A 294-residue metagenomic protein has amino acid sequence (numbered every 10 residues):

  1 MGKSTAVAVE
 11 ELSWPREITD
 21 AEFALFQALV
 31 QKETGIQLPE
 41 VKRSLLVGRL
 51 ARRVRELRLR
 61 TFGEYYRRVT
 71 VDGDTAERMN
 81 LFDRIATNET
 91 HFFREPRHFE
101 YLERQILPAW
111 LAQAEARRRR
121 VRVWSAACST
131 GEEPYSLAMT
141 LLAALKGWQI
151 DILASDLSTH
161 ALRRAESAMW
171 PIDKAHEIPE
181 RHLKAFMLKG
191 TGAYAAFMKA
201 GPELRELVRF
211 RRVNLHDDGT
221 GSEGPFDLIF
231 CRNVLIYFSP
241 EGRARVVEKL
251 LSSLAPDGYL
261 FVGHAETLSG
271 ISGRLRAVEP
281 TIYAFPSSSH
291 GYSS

Functional and structural regions predicted by a protein language model:
G2-W124, V247, G263: Conserved AdoMet
L102, I229, L254: Residue-level signal for inorganic ion chemistry
R104, P108, M139-A143, S167 (+1 more regions): Short, well-ordered alpha-helices that flank and scaffold nucleotide-derived cofactor binding pockets
A126, I150-F230, V234-R245, T267-S269: Extended basic-aromatic, gly/pro-enriched interface segments that bind polyanionic ligands
T130-L145: Conserved SAM-binding loop of SAM-dependent methyltransferases across substrates and taxa, primarily the Class I
L228, S269-S294: Core SAM-dependent methyltransferase catalytic element
A244-P256: A short glycine-rich, Lys/Arg-flanked "PGG" loop and its adjoining helix->strand segment in the class I
P256-H264: Conserved beta-strand signature within the Rossmann-like core of class I S-adenosyl-L-methionine
